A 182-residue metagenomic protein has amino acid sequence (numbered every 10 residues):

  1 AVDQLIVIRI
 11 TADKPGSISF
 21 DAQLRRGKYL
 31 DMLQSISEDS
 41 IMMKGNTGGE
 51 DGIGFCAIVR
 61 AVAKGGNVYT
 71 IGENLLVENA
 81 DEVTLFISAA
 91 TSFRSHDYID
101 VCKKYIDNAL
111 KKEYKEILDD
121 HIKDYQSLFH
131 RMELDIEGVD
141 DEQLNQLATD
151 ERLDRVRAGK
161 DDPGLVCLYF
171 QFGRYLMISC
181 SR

Functional and structural regions predicted by a protein language model:
A1-R182: Aromatic-residue-lined binding/catalytic grooves and analogous aromatic/hydrophobic interfacial grooves in multimeric
